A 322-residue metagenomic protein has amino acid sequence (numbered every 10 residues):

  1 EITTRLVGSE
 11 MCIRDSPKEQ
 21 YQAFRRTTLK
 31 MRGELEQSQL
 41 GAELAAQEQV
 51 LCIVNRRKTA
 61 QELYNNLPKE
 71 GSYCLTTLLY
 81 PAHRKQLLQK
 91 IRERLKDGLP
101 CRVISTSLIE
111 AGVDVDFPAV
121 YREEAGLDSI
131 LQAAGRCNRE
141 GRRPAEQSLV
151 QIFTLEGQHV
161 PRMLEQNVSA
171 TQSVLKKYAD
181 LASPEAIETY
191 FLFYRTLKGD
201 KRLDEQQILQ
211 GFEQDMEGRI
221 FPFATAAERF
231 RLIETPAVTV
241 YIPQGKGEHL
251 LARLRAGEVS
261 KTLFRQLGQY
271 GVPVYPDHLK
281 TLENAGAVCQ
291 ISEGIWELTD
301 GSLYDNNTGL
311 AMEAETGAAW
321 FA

Functional and structural regions predicted by a protein language model:
I2-I13: Single conserved hydrophobic/aromatic residue that forms the stacking wall/gate of nucleotide- or nucleobase-binding
T4, A45, R94-G98, G112: Conserved catalytic network of the ASCE P-loop NTPase/AAA+ motor domain
R14, R26-L29, S72-C74, V120 (+1 more regions): Conserved beta-strand scaffold positions in the cores of enzyme catalytic domains, especially in NTP/NDP-utilizing
S16-Q37: Glycine-rich phosphate-binding "P-loop"
Q39-Q47, I53, K58, E62-P68 (+5 more regions): C-terminal helicase lobe and adjacent C-terminal extensions/tails of nucleic-acid helicase motors
E48-Q49, E70-G71, G98-P100: Short coil/turn segments at beta-strand junctions that form active-site/ligand-binding loops
L95-E110, R122: Conserved two-lobed SF2 helicase motor
V113-F117: Conserved ATPase-coupling elements of RecA-like P-loop NTPase cores
